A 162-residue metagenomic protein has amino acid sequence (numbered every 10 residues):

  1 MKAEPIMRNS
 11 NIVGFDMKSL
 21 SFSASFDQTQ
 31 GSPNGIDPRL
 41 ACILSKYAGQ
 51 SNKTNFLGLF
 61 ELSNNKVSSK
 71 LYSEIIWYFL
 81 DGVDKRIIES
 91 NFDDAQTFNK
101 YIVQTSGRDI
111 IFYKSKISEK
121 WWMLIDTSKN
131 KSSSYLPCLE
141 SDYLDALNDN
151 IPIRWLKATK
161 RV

Functional and structural regions predicted by a protein language model:
M1-V162: Catalytic cores of soluble, metal-dependent hydrolases
